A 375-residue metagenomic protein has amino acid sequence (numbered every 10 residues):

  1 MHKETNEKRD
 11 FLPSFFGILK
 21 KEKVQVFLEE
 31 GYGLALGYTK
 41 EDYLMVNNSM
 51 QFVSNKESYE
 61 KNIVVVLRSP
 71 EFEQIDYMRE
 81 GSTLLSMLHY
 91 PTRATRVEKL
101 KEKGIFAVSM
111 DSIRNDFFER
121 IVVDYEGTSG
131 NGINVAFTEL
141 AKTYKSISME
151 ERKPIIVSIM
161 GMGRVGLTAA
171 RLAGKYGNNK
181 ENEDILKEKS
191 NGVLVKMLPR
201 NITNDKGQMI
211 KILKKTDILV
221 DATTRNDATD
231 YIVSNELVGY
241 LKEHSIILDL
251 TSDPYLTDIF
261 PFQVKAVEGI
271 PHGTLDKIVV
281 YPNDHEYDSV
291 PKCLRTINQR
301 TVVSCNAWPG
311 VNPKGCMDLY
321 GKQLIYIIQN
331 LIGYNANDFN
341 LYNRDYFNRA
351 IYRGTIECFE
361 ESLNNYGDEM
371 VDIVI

Functional and structural regions predicted by a protein language model:
M1-A35, F137-T223: Glycine-rich phosphate/diphosphate-binding loop of Rossmann-like nucleotide-binding domains
K20, D76-G81, V238-E243, R295-T296: Short, conserved loop/helix-junction motifs that constitute active-site signature segments in enzyme catalytic cores
V24, R79-T83, K103-I105, K242-S245 (+1 more regions): A short helix->loop->beta-strand "cap" motif at the edges of active sites that frequently abuts
F27-S49: N-terminal beta-loop-helix "entrance" segment that forms/cooperates in small-molecule cofactor or anionic ligand
I63-L140: Phosphate/diphosphate ligand-binding glycine-rich loop within oxidoreductases
R68-S69, L88-H89, T223-A228, T251-S252 (+1 more regions): Short glycine-/small-residue-rich Rossmann-like dinucleotide-binding loops
D111-E151, D253-I375: Adenosine-phosphate binding glycine-rich loop
M197-L294: Rossmann-like adenosine-cofactor binding region
